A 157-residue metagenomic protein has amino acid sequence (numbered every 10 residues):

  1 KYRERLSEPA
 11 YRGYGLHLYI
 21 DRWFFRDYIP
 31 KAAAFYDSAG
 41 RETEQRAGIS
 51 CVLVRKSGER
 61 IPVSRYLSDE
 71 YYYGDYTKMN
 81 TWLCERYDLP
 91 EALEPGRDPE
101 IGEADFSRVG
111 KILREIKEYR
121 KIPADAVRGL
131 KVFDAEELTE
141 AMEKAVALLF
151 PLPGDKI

Functional and structural regions predicted by a protein language model:
K1-I157: N-terminal leader/auxiliary helical segments
